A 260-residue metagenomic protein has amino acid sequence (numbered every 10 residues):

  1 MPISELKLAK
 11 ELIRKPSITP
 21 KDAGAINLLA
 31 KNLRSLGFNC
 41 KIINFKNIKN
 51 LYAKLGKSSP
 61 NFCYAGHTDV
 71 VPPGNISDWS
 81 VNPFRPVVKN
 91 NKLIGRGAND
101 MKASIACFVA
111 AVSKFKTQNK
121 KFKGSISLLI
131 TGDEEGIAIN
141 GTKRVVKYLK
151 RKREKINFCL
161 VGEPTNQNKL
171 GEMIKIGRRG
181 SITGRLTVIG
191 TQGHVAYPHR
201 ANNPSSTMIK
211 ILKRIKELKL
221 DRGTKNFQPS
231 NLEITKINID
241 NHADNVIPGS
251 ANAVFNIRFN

Functional and structural regions predicted by a protein language model:
P2-R96, Q118-F122: Acidic/His- and Gly-rich active-site-bordering loop/insert found across diverse amide/peptide-bond hydrolases
K15, F115-Q118, K152, I211-R222: Change "in soluble alpha/beta enzymes" to "in soluble alpha/beta proteins
I18, D69, E135, T165-N166 (+1 more regions): Catalytic metal-binding/acid-base residues of hydrolase active sites
L28, N44, T165-K169, I176 (+1 more regions): Metal-dependent amide/peptide-bond hydrolase catalytic core, centered on the "pita-bread" metallohydrolase fold
P60-C63, N91-K92, S127, N157-C159 (+1 more regions): Structural motif
N99: Loop-rich non-cytosolic ectodomains and luminal regions
A103-A110, K120-R214: Fold-level recognition of mixed alpha/beta catalytic cores in primary-metabolism enzymes, strongest
